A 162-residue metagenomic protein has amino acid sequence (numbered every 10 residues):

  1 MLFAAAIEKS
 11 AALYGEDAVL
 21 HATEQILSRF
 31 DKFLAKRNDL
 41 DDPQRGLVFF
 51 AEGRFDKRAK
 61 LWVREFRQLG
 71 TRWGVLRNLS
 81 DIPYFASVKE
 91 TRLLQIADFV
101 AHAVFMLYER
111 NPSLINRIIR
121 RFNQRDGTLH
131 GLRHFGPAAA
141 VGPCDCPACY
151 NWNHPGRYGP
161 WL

Functional and structural regions predicted by a protein language model:
M1-L162: Phosphate-ester processing/binding pockets and catalytic centers
